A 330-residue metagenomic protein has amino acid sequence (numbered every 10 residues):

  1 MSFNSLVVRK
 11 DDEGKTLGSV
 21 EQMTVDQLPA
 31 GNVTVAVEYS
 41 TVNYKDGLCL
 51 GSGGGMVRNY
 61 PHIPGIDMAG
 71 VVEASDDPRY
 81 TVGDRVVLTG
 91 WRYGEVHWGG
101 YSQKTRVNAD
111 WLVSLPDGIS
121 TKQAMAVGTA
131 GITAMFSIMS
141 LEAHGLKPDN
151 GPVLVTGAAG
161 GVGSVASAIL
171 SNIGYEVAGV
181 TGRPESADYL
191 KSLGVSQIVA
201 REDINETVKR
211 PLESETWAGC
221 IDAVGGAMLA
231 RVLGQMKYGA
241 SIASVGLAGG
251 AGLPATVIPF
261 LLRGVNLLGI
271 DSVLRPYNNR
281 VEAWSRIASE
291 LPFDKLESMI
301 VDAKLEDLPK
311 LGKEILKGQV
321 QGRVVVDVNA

Functional and structural regions predicted by a protein language model:
D26-T41, G53-Y93: Glycine-rich beta-strand-centered segment in the early N-terminal region that forms part of a ligand/cofactor-binding
V87, A218-I221, A243: N-terminal Rossmann-like NAD(P) cofactor-binding module of classical short-chain dehydrogenase/reductase
T89-L154: NAD(P)H dinucleotide-binding glycine-rich loop of Rossmann-like/cofactor-binding domains, especially the beta1-alpha1
Y101, G182-Y189, A251-V257: Short, glycine/polar-rich helix-capping loops at beta-to-alpha or helix-loop-helix junctions that flank or form
G131-I132, G157-S164, G225: Glycine-rich NAD(P) Rossmann-fold beta1-alpha1 loop
S171-A227, S285: Adenosine-nucleotide cofactor-binding segment
A227-F293, V328-A330: Glycine-rich phosphate-binding loop and adjacent beta-alpha segment of Rossmann(oid) nucleotide-cofactor-binding
N278-A330: C-terminal hydrophobic helical "lid"/dimerization subdomain of Rossmann-like NAD(P)H-dependent oxidoreductases
